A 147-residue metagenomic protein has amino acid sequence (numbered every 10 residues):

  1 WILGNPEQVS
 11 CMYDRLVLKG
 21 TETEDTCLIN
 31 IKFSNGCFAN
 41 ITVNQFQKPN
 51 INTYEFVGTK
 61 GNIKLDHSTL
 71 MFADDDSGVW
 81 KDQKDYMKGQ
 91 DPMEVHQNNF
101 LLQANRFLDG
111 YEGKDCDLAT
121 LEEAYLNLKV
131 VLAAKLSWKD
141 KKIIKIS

Functional and structural regions predicted by a protein language model:
W1-F38, N44-P49, E122, L126: Rossmann-like dinucleotide-binding domain that binds NAD(P)(H)
N5, N35-C37, G61-N62, D115 (+1 more regions): Short acidic/polar mixed-charge low-complexity motifs
N40-V43, Y54, L65-H67: Beta-strand scaffold of nucleotide-dependent catalytic cores
T42-F46, V57-T59, S147: Glycine-rich Rossmann NAD(P)(H)-binding loop
P49-N50, K64-D66, L102: C-terminal substrate-binding/catalytic lobe of Rossmann-fold NAD(P)-dependent oxidoreductases
Y54, S68-D85: Short polybasic amphipathic segments
D91-N105, A119: Active-site loop of classical SDR/Rossmann-like NAD(P)-dependent oxidoreductases, centered on the catalytic Tyr-X3-Lys
L108-S147: C-terminal helix-rich "cap/oligomerization" subdomain common to oxidoreductases
